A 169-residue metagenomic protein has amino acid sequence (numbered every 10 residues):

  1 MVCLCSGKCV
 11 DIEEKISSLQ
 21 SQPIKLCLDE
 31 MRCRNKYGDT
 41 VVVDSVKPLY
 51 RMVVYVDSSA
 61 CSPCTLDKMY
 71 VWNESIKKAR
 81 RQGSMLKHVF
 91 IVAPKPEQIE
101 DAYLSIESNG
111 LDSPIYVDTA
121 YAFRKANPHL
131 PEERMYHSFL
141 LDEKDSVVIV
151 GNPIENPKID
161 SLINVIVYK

Functional and structural regions predicted by a protein language model:
M1-G7: Sec-dependent bacterial lipoprotein signal peptides
C9-S45, L66-K68: N-terminal "domain-start" segment that seeds a small globular fold
V41-L66, Y70-W72: Short active-site neighborhood of thiol/selenol oxidoreductases, capturing the structured segment around
S58-P63, K95-Q98, I154-N156: Short acidic, S/G/P-rich loop/turn micro-motifs used as interaction or catalytic elements
T65-S108, A122-K125: Structural microenvironment flanking redox-active thiols in thiol-disulfide oxidoreductases
Y103-M135: Short, internal strand/loop/helix patches that form the active-site neighborhood or redox-interaction surface
R134-K169: Thiol-/selenol-based redox modules, centered on thioredoxin-like and closely related oxidoreductase domains
